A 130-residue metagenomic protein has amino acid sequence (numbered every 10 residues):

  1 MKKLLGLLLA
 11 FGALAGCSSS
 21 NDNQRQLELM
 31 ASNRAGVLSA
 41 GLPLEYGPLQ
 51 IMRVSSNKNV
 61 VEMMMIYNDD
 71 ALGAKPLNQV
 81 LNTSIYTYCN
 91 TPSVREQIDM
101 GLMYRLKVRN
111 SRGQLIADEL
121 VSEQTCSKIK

Functional and structural regions predicted by a protein language model:
K2-A10: Sec-dependent signal peptide recognition, specifically the positively charged N-region followed immediately by
L14-G16: C-terminal motif of bacterial Sec signal peptides marking the signal peptidase cleavage site
S18-S20: Bacterial signal peptide processing site
Q26-Y46: Post-signal peptide N-terminal segment of mature Sec-exported envelope proteins
A40-Q50, R95-D99: Short secondary-structure junctions
L44-D69: Short edge beta-strands and adjacent turn/loop segments
G73-Q97: Short, non-transmembrane amphipathic alpha-helical segments
N90-A117: A short amphipathic beta-strand at an alpha->beta junction
